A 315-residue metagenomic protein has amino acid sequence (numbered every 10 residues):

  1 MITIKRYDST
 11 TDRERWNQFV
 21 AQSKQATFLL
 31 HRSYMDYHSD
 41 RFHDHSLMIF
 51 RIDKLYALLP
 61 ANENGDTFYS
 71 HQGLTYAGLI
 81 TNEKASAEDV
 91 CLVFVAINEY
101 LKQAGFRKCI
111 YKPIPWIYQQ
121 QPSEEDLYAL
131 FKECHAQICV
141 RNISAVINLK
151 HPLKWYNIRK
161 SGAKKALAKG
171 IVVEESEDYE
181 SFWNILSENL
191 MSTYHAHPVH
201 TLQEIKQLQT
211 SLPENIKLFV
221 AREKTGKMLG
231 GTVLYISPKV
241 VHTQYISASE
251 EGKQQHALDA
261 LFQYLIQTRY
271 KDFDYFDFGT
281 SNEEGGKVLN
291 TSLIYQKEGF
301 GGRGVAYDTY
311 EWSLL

Functional and structural regions predicted by a protein language model:
I2-I52, Y56-T67, P113-G252: A conserved beta-strand-loop-helix scaffold within acyl/acetyltransferase catalytic domains
F42-D44, Q103-F106, I216, K271-F273: Short, high-confidence coil segments that cap the C-terminus of an alpha-helix and link into the following beta-strand
L58-A61, L74, I80, C91-N98 (+1 more regions): Aromatic (often tryptophan-rich) hydrophobic motifs at membrane interfaces
H71-Y76, I80, W183-E188: Short, basic/glycine-rich phosphate-binding loops at helix/coil junctions that contact nucleotide phosphates
L74-Q120: A gly/proline- and charged-residue-enriched helix-loop-helix capping module
A87, Q119-P122, E284-L289: Short, flexible/disordered intra-domain loops and linkers
K108-I110, V172, Y275: Residues at or immediately flanking beta-strands
